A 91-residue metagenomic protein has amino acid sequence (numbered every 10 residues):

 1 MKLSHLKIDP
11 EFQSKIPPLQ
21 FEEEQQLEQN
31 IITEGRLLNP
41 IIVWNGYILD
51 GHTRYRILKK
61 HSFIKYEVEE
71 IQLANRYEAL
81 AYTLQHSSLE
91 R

Functional and structural regions predicted by a protein language model:
M1-K7, Q29-N30: N-terminal leader/domain-start detector
P10-E24, E28, I32-E34, Y55-R91: Amphipathic, charge-rich alpha-helical segments that serve as recognition/docking helices
I16, W44-D50, R54: Acidic, metal-coordinating catalytic cores used for nucleic-acid/nucleotide bond scission and strand-transfer chemistry
R36-P40: N-terminal BTB/POZ boundary and linker segment
